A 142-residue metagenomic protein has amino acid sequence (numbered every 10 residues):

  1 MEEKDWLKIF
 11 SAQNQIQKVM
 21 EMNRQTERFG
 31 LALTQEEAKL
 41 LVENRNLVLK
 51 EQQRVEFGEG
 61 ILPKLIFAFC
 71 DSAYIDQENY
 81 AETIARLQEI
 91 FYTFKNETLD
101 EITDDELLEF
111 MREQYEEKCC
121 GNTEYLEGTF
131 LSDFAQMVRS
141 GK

Functional and structural regions predicted by a protein language model:
M1-K8, Y125-K142: Short acidic DE-rich linear segments
E2-L47, A135: Short terminal alpha-helical segments
L31-S132: Acidic, low-complexity, intrinsically disordered interaction modules
